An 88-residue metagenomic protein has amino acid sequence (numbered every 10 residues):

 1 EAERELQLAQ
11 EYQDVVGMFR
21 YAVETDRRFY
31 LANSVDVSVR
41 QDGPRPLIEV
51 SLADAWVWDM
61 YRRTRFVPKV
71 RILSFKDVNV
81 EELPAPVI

Functional and structural regions predicted by a protein language model:
E1-I88: Conserved RNA-binding domains used in RNP assembly and mRNA/RNA metabolism
